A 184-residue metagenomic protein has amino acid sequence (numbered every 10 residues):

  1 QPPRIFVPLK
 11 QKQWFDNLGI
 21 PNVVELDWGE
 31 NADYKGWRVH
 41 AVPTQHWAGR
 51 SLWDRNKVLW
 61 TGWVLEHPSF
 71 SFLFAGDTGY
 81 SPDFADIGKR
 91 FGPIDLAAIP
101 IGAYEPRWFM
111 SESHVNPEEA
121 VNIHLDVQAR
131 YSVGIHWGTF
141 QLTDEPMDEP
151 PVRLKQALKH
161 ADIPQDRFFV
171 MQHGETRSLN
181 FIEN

Functional and structural regions predicted by a protein language model:
Q1: Short active-site loop/helix that positions an aromatic residue
R4-F6, K10-W14, S71, G79-Q172: Cap/insert and terminal regions of metallo-dependent hydrolase folds
F15, D33, G49, P106 (+2 more regions): Generic structural signal for helix capping and beta-alpha/helix-loop junctions
F15-E25: Helix-loop-beta element that forms the nucleotide-linked donor phosphate-binding surface in glycosyltransferases
N17-G19, D33, D162-P164: Short, structurally constrained coil/turn elements that cap an alpha-helix or connect an alpha-helix to the following
L18-G19, K35-R38, F109, D144-M147 (+1 more regions): Short secondary-structure transition/capping segments
L26-G92, Q156, H173-N184: Core dinuclear metal-dependent hydrolase active-site scaffold
